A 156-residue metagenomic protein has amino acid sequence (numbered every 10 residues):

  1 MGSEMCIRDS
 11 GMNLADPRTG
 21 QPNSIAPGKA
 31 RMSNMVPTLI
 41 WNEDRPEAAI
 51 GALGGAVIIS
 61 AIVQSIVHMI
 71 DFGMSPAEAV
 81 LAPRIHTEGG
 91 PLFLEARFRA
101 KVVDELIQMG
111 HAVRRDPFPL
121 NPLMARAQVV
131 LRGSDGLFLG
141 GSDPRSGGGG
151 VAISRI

Functional and structural regions predicted by a protein language model:
S3, R8-N13, I66, R145-I156: Extended active-site and interfacial segments that coordinate phosphate-rich ligands in large catalytic machineries
S3-A48, F72, P76: Active-site rim segments in enzyme catalytic domains, especially the processed small/beta chain of N-terminal
G28-R31, D71-N121: Extended C-terminal subregions enriched in glycine
P46-L53, G141: Short, well-ordered beta-strand elements
A49, I62-I66, P83, G90-F93: C-terminal catalytic subdomain
A52-M74: Alpha-helical support elements that line or immediately flank enzyme active sites and cofactor-binding pockets
R97-I156: Cofactor-centric catalytic regions
